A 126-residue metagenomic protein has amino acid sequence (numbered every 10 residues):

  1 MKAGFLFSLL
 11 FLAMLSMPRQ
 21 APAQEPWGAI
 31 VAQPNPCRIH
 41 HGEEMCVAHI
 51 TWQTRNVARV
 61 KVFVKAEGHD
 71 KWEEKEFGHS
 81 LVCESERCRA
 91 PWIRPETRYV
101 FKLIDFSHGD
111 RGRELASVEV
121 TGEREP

Functional and structural regions predicted by a protein language model:
M1-G4: Positively charged n-region of N-terminal signal peptides that target proteins for export
F7-S16: Bacterial N-terminal signal peptides
R19-P126: Extended, solvent-exposed regions of the mature portions of secreted/cell-surface glycoproteins
